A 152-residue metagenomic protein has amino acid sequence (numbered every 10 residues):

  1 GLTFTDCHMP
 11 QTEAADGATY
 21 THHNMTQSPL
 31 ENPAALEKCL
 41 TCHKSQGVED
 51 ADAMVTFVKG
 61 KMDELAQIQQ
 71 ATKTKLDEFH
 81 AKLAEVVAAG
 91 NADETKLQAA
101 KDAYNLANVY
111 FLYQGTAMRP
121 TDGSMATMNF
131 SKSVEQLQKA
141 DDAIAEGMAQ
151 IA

Functional and structural regions predicted by a protein language model:
G1-D6, P10-I151: Primarily the internal scaffold of c-type cytochrome electron-transfer domains, especially repeated/multiheme c-type
